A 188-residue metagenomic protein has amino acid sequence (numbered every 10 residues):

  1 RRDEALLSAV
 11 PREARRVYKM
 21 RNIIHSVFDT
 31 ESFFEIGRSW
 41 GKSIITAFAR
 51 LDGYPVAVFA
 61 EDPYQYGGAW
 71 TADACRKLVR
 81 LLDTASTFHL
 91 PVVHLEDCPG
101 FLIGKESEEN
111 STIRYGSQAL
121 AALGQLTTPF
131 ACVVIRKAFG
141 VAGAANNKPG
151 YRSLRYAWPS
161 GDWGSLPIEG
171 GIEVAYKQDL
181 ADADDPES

Functional and structural regions predicted by a protein language model:
R1-S188: Ligand-binding clefts of soluble mixed alpha/beta catalytic domains
